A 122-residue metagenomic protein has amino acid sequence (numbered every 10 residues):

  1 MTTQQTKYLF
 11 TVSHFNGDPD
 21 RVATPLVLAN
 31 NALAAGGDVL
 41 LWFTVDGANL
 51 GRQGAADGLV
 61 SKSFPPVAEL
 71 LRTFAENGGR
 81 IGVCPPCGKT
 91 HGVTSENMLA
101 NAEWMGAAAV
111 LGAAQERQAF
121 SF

Functional and structural regions predicted by a protein language model:
Q5-L9: Extreme N-terminal starter segment of soluble prokaryotic enzymes
F10-A23, G54-A55: Short, glycine-rich nucleotide/cofactor-binding loops
V22-G37: Histidine-anchored nucleotide/phosphate-binding helix
V39-T44, I81-P85: Short internal beta-strands
V45-A48, G88: Short beta-alpha junction loops
G47-S61: N-terminal beta-loop-helix "entrance" segment that forms/cooperates in small-molecule cofactor or anionic ligand
G58-C87: A glycine-rich helix N-cap at a beta->alpha junction
T90-Q115, F120-S121: C-terminal structural segments of small proteins and small subunits
